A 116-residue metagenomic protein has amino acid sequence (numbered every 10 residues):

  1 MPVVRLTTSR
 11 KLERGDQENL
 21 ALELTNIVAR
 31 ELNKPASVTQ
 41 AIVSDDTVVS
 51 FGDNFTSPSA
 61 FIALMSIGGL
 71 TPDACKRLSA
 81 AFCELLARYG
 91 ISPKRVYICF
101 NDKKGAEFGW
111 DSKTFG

Functional and structural regions predicted by a protein language model:
M1-G116: Interaction-mediating elements
